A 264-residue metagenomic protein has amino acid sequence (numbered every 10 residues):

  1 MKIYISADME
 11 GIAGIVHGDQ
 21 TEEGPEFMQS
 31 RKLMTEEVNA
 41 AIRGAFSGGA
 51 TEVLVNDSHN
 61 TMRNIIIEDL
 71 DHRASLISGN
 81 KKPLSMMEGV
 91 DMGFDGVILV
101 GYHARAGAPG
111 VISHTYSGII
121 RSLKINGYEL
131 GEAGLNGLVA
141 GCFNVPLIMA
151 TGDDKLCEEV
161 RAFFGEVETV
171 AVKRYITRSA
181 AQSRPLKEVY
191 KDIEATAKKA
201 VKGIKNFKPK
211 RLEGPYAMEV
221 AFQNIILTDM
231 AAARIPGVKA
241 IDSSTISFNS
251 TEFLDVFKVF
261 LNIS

Functional and structural regions predicted by a protein language model:
M1-Y4: Extreme N-terminal starter segment of soluble prokaryotic enzymes
S6-I12, H59, V100-R105, D154: Short glycine-enriched loops at secondary-structure junctions
D19-R43: Short catalytic helix/loop segments, enriched in acidic residues and glycine and frequently bearing histidine
N60-R73: Glycine-rich loop at the start of a catalytic domain that most often binds anionic cofactors/ligands
D71-V90: A glycine-rich helix N-cap at a beta->alpha junction
K82, G118-F143, T151-K155: Active-site glycine-rich loop that binds ribose-phosphate moieties when present
V139-V201: Active-site rim beta-loop-alpha module in soluble metabolic enzymes
V189-S264: C-terminal accessory domains and tails appended to enzymatic cores
